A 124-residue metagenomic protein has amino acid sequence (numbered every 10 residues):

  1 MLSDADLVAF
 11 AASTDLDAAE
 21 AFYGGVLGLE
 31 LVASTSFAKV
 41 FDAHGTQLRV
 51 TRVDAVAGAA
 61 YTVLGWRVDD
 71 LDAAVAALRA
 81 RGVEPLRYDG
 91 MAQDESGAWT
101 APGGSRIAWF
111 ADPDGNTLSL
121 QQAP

Functional and structural regions predicted by a protein language model:
M1-A18, Q47, Y61-L64, S119-P124: N-terminal beta-strand motif that seeds the catalytic metal site of vicinal oxygen chelate
M1-L2, W66, R79-P124: Vicinal oxygen chelate
A5-T14, V56-V83, S105-A111: Vicinal oxygen chelate
A19-G24, L78, G115: Conserved active-site tyrosine of GNAT-family acetyltransferases
E30-G65, D69, L86-R87, S96 (+1 more regions): Conserved short beta-strand elements that form part of the metal-binding/catalytic scaffold of enzyme active sites
